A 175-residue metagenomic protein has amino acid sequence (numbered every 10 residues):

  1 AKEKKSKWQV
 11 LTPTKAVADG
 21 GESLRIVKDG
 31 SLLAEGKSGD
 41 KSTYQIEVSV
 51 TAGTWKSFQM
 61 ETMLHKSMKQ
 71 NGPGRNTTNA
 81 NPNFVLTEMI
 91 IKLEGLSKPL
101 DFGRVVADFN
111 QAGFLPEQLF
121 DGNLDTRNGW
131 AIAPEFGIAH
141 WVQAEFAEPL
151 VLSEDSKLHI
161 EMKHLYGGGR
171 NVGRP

Functional and structural regions predicted by a protein language model:
A1-P175: Low-complexity, glycine/serine/threonine/alanine-rich intrinsically disordered linker and propeptide segments
